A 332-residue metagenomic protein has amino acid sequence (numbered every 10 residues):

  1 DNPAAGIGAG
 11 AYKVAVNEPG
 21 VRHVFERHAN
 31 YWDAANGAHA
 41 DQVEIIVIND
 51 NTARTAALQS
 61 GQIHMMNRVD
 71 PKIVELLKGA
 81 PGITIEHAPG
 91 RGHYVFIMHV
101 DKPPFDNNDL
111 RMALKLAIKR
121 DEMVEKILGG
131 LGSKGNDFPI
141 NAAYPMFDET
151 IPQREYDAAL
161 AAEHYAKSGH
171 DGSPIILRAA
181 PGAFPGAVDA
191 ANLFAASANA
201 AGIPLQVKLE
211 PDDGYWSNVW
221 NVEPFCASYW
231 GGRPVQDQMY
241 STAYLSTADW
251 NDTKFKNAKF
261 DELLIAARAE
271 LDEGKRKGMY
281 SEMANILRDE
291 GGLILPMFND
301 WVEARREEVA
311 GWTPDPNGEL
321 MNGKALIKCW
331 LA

Functional and structural regions predicted by a protein language model:
D1-A38, Q42, D50, A159 (+2 more regions): Gly/Pro-rich hinge or "lid" segments in bacterial periplasmic/extracellular proteins
P3, N30-L76, A195-A196, P204-Q206: Ligand-site clamp/hinge motif
G10-A11, H39-Q42, Q59-S60, G79 (+4 more regions): Alpha-helical secondary-structure segments
E18-V21, R27, Y94, A117-M146 (+2 more regions): Detector for C-terminal structural segments
T52-Q62, G79-A80, N108-D109, D189-A201 (+1 more regions): Short helices/loops that flank or line small-molecule/ion binding pockets
M66-V69, K208-E210, C226-W230: Short beta-strand and adjacent tight-turn residues that come in two discontinuous sequence segments and form the edges
V69-A80, G232-D237: A ligand-binding cleft/hinge motif common to bilobed small-molecule-binding domains
G82-G90, D252: Short beta-strand->loop
